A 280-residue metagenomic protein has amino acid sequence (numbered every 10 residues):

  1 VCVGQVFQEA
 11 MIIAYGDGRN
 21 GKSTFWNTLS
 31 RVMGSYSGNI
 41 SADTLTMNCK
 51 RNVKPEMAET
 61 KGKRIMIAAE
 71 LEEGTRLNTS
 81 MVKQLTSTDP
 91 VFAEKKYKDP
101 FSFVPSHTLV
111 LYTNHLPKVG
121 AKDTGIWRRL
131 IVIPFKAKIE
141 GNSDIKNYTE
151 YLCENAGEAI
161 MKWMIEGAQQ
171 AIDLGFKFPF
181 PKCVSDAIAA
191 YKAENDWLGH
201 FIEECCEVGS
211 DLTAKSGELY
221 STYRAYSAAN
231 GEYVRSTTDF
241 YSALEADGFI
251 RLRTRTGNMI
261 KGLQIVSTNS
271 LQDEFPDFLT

Functional and structural regions predicted by a protein language model:
V1-T280: Feature primarily recognizes SF3-like P-loop helicase cores of small DNA viruses
